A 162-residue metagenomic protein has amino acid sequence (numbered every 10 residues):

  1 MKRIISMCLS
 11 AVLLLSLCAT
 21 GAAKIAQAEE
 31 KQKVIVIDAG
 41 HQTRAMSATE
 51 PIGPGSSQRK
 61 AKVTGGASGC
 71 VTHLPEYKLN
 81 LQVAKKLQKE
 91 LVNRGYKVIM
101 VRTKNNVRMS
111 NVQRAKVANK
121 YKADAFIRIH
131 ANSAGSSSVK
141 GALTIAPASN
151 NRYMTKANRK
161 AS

Functional and structural regions predicted by a protein language model:
M1-L9: Positively charged n-region of N-terminal signal peptides that target proteins for export
K2, I25, N93: Conserved, well-structured beta-alpha core segment at the onset of a catalytic domain
L13, A28, V34-V36: Membrane-proximal envelope biogenesis segments
L15, A22-A23, V112-A115: A generic local structural motif
L17-K31: Sec-dependent signal peptide cleavage junction
E30, V71-S162: Active-site-proximal helix/loop segments of hydrolytic enzymes
K33-V34, A39-V83: Active-site-proximal loop motif in hydrolases
